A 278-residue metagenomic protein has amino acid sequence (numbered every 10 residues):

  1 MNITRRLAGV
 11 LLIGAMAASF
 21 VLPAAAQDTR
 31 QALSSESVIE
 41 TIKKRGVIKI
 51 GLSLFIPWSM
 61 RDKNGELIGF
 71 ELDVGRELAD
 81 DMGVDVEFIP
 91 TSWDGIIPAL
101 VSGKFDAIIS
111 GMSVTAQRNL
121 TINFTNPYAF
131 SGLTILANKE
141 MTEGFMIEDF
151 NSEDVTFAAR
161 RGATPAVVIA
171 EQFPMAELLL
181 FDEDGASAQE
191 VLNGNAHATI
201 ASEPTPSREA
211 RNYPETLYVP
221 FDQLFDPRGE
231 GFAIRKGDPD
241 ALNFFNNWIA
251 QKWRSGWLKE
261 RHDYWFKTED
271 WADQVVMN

Functional and structural regions predicted by a protein language model:
Q27-E36, D73-D81, E140-T142, E148 (+3 more regions): Extended ligand-binding regions for polar small-molecule ligands
D28-G111, L120: Extracytoplasmic small-molecule ligand-binding "clamshell" domains of the periplasmic binding protein/Venus flytrap
G46-L52, I147-G162: Short loop->beta-strand "edge-of-pocket" segments that line small-molecule binding or catalytic clefts across diverse
I48-K49, V84-D85, S102-S110, V155-T156 (+2 more regions): Alpha-to-beta junction loops
R76, D80, D85-N151, L217-Y218 (+1 more regions): Acidic, polar ligand-binding/catalytic clefts
F88-P98, E143-F145, R161, L179-N193 (+1 more regions): Short helix-initiation/N-cap motifs at beta->coil->alpha
G95, M112-T121, V168-E171, L192-N193 (+1 more regions): A ligand-binding cleft/hinge motif common to bilobed small-molecule-binding domains
F130-A137, E203, S207-I249, T268-N278: Periplasmic-binding protein-like
